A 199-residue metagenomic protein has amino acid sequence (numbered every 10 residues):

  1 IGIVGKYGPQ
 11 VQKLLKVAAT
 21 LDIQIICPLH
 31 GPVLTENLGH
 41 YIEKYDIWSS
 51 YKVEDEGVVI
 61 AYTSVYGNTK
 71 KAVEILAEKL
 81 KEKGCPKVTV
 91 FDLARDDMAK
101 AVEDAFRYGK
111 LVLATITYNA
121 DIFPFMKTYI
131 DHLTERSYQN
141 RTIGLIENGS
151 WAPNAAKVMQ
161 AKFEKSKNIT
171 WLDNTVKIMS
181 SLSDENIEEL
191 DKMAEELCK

Functional and structural regions predicted by a protein language model:
I1-C27, G31-V33, I75-L93, A101-K199: FMN-binding flavodoxin-like domain, especially the glycine-rich phosphate-binding loop
I25-E54, T128: Short N-terminal or domain-adjacent regulatory/targeting segments
L38-G39, K71, A156: A short acidic (Asp/Glu
Y51-K52, V58, V176: Short, flexible loop segments at boundaries between secondary-structure elements
G57-A61, G144: Conserved beta-strand elements of the Class I
A61-E82: Short, charged N-terminal beta->alpha structural module
G67, D97, A152: Flexible, glycine-rich phosphate/dinucleotide-binding loops and adjacent beta-alpha linkers at cofactor/substrate
